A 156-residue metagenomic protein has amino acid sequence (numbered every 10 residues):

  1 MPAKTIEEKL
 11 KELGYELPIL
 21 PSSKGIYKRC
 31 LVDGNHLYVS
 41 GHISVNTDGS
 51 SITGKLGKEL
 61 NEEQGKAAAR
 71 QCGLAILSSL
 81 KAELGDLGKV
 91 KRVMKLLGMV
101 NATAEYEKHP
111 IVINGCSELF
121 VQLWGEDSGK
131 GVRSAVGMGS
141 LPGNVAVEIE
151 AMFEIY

Functional and structural regions predicted by a protein language model:
M1-Y156: Short, polar/acidic, helix-capping and beta-turn segments at strand->helix junctions that line the mouths
